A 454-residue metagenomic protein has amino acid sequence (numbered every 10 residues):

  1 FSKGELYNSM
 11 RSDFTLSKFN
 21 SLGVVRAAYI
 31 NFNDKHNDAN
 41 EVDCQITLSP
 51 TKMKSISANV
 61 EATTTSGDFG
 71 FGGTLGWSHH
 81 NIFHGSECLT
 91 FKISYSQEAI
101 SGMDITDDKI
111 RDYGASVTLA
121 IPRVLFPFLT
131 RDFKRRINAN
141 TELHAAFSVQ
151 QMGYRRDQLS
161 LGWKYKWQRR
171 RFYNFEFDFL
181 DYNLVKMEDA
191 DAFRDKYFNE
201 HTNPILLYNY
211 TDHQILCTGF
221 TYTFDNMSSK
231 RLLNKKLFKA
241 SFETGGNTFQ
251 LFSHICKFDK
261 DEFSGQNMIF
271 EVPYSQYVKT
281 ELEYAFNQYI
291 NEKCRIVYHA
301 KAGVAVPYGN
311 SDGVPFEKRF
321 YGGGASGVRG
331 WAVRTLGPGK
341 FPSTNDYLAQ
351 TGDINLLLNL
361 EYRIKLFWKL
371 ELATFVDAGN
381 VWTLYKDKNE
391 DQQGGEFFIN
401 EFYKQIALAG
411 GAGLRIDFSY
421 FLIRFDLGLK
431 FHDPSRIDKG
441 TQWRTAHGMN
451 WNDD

Functional and structural regions predicted by a protein language model:
E5-K239, R329-G330, Q405, D433-D454: Gram-negative/organellar outer-membrane beta-barrel architecture
A28, I56-A58, D68, G85-L89 (+6 more regions): Extended hydrophobic-aromatic, low-complexity segments
P50-K52, I290, L366-W368: Short loop/turn positions at the edges of beta-strands in beta-sheet-rich folds
A58-V60, L89-I93, L143-A145, F238-F242 (+5 more regions): Membrane-embedded beta-strand positions of outer-membrane beta-barrel proteins
T63-S66, E176-I364, T374-I399: C-terminal outer-membrane beta-barrel translocator/porin domains of Gram-negative envelope proteins and their
A325, R329-G330, K388-D454: C-terminal beta-signal and terminal closure region of outer-membrane beta-barrel proteins
E361-W368, I416: C-terminal substrate/ligand-recognition segments
